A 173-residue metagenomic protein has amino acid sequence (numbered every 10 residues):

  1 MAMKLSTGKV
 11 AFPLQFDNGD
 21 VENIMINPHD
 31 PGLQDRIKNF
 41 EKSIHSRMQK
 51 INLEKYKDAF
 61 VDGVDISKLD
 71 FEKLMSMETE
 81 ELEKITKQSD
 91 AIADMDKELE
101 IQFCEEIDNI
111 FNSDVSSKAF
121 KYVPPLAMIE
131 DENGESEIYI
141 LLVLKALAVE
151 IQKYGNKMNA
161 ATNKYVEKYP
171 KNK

Functional and structural regions predicted by a protein language model:
M1-Q88: Short N-terminal mixed-charge amphipathic segments
I101, E105-K173: C-terminal charged interaction modules
